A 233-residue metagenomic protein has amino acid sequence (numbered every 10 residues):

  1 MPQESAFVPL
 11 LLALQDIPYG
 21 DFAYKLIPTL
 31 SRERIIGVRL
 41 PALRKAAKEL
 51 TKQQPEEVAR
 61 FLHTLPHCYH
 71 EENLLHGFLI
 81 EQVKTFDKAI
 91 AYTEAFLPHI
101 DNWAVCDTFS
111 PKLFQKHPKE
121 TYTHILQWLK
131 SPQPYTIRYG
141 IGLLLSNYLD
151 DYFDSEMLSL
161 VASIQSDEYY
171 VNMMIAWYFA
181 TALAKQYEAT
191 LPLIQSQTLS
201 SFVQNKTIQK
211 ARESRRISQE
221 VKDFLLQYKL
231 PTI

Functional and structural regions predicted by a protein language model:
M1-I233: Alpha-helical scaffold domains
